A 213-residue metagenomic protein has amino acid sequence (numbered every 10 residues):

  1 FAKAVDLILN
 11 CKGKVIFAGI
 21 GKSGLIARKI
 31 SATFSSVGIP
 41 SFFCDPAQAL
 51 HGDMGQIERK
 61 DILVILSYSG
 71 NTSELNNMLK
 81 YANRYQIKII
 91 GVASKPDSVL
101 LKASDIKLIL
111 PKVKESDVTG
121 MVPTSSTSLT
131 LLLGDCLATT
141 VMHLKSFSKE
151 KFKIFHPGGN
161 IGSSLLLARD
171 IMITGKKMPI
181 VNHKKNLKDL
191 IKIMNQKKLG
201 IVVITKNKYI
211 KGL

Functional and structural regions predicted by a protein language model:
F1-A2, F147-F152, I204-K206: Flexible, glycine/charged-enriched surface loops at secondary-structure junctions
F1-C11: A short, well-structured juxtamembrane/interface segment
K3, A49-D53, D189-L190: Short acidic active-site motifs
L9, K14-I20, G24-L132, C136-V141: Glycine-rich phosphate-binding loops that contact phosphosugars or nucleotide phosphates
P46, G159-G162, N182-N186: A general structural motif
K102, S116, H143-G175: Internal, active-site/partner-interface "lid" segment
I171, I193-L213: A glycine-centered beta-loop-beta connector
I180-K198: The conserved cystathionine-beta-synthase
